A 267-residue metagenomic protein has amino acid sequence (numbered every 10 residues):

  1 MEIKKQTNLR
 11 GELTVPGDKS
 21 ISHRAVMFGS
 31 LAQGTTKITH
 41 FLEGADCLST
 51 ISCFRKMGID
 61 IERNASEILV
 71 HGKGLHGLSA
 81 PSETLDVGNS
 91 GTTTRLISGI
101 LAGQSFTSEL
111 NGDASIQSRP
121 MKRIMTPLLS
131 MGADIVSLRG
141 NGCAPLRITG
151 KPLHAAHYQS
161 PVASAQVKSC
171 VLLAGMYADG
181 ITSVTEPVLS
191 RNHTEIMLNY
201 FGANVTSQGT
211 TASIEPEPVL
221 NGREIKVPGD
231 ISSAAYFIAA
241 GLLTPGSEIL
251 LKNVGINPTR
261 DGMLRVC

Functional and structural regions predicted by a protein language model:
M1-V266: Structural preference for solvent-exposed beta-strand-turn elements and adjacent flexible terminal/loop segments within
